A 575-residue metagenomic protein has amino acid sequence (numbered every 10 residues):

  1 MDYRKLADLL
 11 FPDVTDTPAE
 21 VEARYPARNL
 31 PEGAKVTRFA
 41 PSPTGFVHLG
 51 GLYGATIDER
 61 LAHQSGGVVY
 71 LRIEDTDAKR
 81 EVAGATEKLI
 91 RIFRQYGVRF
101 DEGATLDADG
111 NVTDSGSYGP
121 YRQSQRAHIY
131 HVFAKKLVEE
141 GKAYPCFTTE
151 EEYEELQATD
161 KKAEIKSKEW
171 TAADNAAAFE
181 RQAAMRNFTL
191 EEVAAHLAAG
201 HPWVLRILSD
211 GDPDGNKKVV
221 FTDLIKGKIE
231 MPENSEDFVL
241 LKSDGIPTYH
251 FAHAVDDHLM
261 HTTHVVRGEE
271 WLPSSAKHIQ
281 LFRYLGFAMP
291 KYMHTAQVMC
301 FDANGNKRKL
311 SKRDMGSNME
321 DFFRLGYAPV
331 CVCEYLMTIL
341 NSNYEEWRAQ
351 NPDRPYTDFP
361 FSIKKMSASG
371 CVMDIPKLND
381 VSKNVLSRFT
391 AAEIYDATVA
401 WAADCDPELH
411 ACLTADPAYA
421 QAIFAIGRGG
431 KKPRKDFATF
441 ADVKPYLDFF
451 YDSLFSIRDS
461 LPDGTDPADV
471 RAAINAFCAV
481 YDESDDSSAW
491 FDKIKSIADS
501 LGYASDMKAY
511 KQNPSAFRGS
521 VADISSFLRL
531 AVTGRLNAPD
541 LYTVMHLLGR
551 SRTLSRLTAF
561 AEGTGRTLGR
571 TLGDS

Functional and structural regions predicted by a protein language model:
D2-K166, P273-F287, C331: N-terminal Rossmann-like or analogous alpha/beta NTP/dinucleotide-binding catalytic cores that position adenine
L6-V21, G103-P120, I165-A176, A303-N304 (+3 more regions): Charged, glycine/proline-rich intrinsically disordered loops and linkers
A34-R38, Y70, M315, P355-I363 (+2 more regions): Short amphipathic alpha-helical segments and their helix-coil junctions
T37-T44, Y70-D75, L259-V265, S317-N318 (+3 more regions): Glycine- and acidic
D58, L89, L137, G141 (+8 more regions): Residue-level signal for inorganic ion chemistry
Y144-H294, M299-K309, N318, N475-K495 (+1 more regions): Active-site cores that bind ATP or allylic diphosphates and position pyrophosphate for catalysis
L285-T465, T533-S575: Catalytic adenosine-cofactor/nucleotide-binding cores of aminoacyl-tRNA synthetases and other
K495-L501, S505-L548, R552: Helix-rich, typically C-terminal accessory recognition domains appended to large enzymatic cores
